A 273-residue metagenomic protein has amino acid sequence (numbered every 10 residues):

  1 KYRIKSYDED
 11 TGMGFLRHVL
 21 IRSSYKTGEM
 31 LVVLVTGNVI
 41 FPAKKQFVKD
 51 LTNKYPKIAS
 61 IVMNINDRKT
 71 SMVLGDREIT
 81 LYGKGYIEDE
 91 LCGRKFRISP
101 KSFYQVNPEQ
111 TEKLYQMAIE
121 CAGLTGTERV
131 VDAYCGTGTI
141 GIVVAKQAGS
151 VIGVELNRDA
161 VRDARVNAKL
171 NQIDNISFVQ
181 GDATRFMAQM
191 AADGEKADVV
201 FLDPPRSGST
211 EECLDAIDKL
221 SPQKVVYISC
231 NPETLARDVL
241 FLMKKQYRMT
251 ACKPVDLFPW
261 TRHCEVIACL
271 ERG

Functional and structural regions predicted by a protein language model:
K1-D10, F15, Y25, T36-V62: Internal alpha/beta scaffold segment
E9-D10, L16-R22, K253-L257: Short, solvent-exposed loop/turn elements at beta->coil junctions and helix N-caps that rim active or binding pockets
I21, G28-G37, K95-S99, V199: Short, aliphatic-rich beta-strand segments
Y25-K26, L91: Short, ordered beta-strand-loop transition motifs
K26-E29, R262-H263: A short, glycine/Asx- and small/polar-enriched loop/turn that sits immediately N-terminal to a beta-strand
G28-M30, F41-A43, T70-M72: Intrinsically disordered, low-complexity acidic/polar segments
K45, K49-G273: Rossmann-like S-adenosyl-L-methionine
